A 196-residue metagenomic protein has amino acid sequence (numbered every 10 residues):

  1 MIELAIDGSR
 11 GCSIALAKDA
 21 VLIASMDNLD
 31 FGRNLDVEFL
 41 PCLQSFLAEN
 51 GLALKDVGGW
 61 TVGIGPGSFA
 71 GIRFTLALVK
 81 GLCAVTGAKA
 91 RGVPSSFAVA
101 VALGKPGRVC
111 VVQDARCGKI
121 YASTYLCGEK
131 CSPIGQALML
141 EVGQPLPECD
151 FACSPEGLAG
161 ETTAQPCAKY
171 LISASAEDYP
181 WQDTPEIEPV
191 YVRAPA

Functional and structural regions predicted by a protein language model:
M1-L22, F31-V37, R91-A196: Oxyanion-binding and handling regions
L35-S45: Glycine-rich oxoanion-binding loops at beta->alpha junctions
L43-G59, L146-C149: Phosphate/pyrophosphate-binding loops at sites that engage ATP/ADP/AMP, CoA/4′-phosphopantetheine, polyphosphate
Q44-S45, K80, A84, S173 (+1 more regions): Short glycine/serine- and small hydrophobic-enriched flexible loop segments
G59-A90: DPxDG-like acidic metal-binding loop motif
